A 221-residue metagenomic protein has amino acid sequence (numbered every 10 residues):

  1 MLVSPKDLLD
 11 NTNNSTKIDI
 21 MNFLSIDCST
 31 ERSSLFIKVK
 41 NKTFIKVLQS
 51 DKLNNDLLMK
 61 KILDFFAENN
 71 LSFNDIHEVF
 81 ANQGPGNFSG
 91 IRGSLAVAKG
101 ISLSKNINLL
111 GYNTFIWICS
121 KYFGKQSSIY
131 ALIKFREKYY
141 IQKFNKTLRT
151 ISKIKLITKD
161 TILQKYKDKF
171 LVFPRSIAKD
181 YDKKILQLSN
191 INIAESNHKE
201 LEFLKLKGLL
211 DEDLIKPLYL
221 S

Functional and structural regions predicted by a protein language model:
L2-P5, N14-K40, L110-S221: Oxyanion-binding and handling regions
I18-Q83: N-terminal beta-alpha supersecondary unit
L57-K60, A96, W117: Short amphipathic alpha-helical face segments that pack within enzyme cores and frequently flank/anchor catalytic
F65, S104, K207: Change "in soluble alpha/beta enzymes" to "in soluble alpha/beta proteins
E78-T114: DPxDG-like acidic metal-binding loop motif
